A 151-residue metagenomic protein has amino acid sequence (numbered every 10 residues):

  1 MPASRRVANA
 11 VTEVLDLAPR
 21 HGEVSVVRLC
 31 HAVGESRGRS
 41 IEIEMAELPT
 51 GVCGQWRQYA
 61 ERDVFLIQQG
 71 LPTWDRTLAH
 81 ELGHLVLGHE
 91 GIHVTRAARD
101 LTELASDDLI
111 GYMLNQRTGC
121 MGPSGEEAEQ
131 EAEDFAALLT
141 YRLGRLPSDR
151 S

Functional and structural regions predicted by a protein language model:
M1-E35, I92-S151: Metalloprotease/metallohydrolase-associated module, dominated by Zn2+-dependent proteases
D16-E23, Q68, P72, R76: Short, surface-exposed loop/turn motifs that are enriched in glycine and acidic residues and include a nearby proline
R39-D75, L82-V94: Active-site scaffold of zinc-dependent metalloenzymes
E81-L82, A136: Short amphipathic C-terminal alpha-helix that caps PH/PH-like domains
